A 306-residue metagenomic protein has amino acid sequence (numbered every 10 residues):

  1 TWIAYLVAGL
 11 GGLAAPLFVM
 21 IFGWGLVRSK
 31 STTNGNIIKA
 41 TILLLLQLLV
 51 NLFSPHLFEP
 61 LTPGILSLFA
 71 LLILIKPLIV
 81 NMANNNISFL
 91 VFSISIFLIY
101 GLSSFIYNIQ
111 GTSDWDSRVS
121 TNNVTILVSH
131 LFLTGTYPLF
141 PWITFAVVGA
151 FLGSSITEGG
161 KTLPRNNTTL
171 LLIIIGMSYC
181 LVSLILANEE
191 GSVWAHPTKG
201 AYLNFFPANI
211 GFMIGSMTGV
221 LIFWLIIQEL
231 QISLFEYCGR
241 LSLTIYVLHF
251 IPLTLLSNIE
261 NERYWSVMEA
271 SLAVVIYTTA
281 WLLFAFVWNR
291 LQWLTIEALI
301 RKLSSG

Functional and structural regions predicted by a protein language model:
T1-G306: Alpha-helical transmembrane segments and their immediate juxtamembrane cytosolic regions
